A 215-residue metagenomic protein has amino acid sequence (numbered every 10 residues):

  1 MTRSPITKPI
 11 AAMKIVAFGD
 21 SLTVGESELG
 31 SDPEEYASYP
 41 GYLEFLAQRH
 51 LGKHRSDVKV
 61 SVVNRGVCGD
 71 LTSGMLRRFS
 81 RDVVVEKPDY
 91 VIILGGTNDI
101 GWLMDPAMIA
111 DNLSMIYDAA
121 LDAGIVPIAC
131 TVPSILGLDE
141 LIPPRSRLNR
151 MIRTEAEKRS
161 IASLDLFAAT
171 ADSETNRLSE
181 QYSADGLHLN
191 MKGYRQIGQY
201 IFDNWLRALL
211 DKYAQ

Functional and structural regions predicted by a protein language model:
M1-R65, S80-K87: Serine-esterase "nucleophile elbow" of acetyl-processing enzymes
I15-A17, T23, S61-G66, Y90-L94 (+2 more regions): Structural recognition of the beta-strand scaffold that forms the well-ordered cores of secreted hydrolase catalytic
V16, L46, S56-E86, N98-P127: Internal alpha/beta domain cores that form substrate/cofactor-binding pockets in large enzymes and binding proteins
S21-V24, V67-T72, T97-G101, P133-G137 (+1 more regions): Solvent-exposed loop/turn segments at secondary-structure junctions within structured extracellular/periplasmic domains
E28-P33, L103-A107, D139-P143: Short, solvent-exposed loop/turn segments at secondary-structure boundaries
Y42-H50, D82, M115, A119 (+5 more regions): Alpha-helical structural signal in soluble globular domains
L94-N98, S114-R150, S173-E174: Active-site segments of SGNH/GDSL-like serine hydrolases that catalyze O-acetyl group transfer/hydrolysis on lipids
S134-Q215: Catalytic His-Asp segment of secreted/periplasmic serine-dependent ester chemistry enzymes
